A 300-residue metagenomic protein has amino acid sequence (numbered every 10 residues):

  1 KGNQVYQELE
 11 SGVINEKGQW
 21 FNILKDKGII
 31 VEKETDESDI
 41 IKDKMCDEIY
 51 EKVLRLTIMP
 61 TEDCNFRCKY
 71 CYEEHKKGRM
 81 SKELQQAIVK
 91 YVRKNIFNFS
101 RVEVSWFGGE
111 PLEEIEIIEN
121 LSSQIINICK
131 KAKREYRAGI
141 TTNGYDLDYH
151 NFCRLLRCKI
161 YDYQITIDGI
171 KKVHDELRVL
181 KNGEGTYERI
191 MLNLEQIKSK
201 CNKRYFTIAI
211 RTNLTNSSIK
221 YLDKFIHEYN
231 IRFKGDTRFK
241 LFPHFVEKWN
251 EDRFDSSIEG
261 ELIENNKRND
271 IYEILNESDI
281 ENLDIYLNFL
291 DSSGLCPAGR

Functional and structural regions predicted by a protein language model:
G2-T57: Long, charge-rich, low-complexity alpha-helical segments
K42-H150, C158-Y161: Conserved alpha-helical substructure of the radical SAM core
P60-C64, I167-K171, F245-E247: Short, small-residue-rich loop/turn micro-motifs
A87-I88, N120-Q124, R154, R189 (+2 more regions): Alpha-helical scaffold elements adjacent to nucleotide-binding pockets in ATP/GTP-utilizing enzyme cores
G109-P111, N143-Y145, D168, N213-T215 (+1 more regions): Active-site beta-loop-alpha junctions enriched in small/polar residues
S123, F152-I160, N182, H227-K234: Short, surface-exposed basic-aromatic patches at helix termini and helix-loop junctions that form
K172-G299: Radical SAM enzyme [4Fe-4S]-AdoMet core and its adjacent flexible, acidic and glycine-rich loops/tails across
